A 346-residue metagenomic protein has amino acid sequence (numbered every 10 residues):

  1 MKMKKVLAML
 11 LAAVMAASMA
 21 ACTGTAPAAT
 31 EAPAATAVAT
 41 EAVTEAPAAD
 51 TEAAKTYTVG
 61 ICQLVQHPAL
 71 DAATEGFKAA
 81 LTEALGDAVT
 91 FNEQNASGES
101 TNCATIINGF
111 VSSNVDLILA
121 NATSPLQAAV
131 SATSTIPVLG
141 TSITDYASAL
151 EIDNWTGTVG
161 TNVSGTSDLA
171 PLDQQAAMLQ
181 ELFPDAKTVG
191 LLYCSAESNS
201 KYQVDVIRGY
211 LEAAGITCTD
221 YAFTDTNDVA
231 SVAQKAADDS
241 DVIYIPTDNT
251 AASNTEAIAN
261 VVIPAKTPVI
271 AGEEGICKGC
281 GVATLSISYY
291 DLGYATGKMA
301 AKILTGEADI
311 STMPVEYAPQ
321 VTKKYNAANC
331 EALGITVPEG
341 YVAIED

Functional and structural regions predicted by a protein language model:
M1-T58, E83-G86: Short, low-complexity disordered leader/linker segments with a strong preference for bacterial N-terminal type II
A53, Y146-T188, I287-A308: Hydrophobic alpha-helical segments within soluble ligand-binding/sensing domains
Y57-K78, A84-G86, N92-C103, A196-S200 (+1 more regions): Extracytoplasmic "Venus flytrap"
V59, F77, S164-L211, D309 (+1 more regions): An alpha-beta-alpha
E83-C103, N162, R208-T226: Short beta-strand elements in bilobed, periplasmic/extracellular small-molecule ligand-binding domains
N92-N154, D248-G272: Beta-alpha junction/loop-to-helix N-cap segments that form part of ligand/metal-binding clefts
S198-T267, E273: Pocket-lining segment of extracytoplasmic ligand-binding domains
G275-A328: Flexible loop/turn connectors
